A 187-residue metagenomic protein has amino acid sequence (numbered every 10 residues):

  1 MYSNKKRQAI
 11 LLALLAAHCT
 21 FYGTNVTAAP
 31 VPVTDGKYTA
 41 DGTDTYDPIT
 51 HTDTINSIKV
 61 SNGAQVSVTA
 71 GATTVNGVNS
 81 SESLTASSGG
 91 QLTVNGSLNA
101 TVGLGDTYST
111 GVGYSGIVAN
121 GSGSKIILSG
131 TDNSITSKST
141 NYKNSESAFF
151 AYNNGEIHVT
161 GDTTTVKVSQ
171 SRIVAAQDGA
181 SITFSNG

Functional and structural regions predicted by a protein language model:
M1-T27: Gram-negative bacterial Sec-dependent N-terminal signal peptides
A13-A17, G23, A86, V94 (+2 more regions): Generic detector of low-complexity/intrinsically disordered segments and short hydrophobic N-terminal stretches
V26, I126-I127, I173, I182: Short hydrophobic transmembrane-like helices used for membrane targeting/insertion
A29, D35-K37, T52-V60, N76-S88 (+4 more regions): Extracellular beta-strand/beta-solenoid scaffold signature
P32, Y38-I49, V60, S67-T69: Glycine-rich repeat segments that build the extracellular carbohydrate-interaction surface of secreted and virion
G42-T43, G63-V66, G71-A72, G90 (+7 more regions): Small-residue (G/S/T/A) turn/hinge positions that recur once per unit in extracellular repeat modules
